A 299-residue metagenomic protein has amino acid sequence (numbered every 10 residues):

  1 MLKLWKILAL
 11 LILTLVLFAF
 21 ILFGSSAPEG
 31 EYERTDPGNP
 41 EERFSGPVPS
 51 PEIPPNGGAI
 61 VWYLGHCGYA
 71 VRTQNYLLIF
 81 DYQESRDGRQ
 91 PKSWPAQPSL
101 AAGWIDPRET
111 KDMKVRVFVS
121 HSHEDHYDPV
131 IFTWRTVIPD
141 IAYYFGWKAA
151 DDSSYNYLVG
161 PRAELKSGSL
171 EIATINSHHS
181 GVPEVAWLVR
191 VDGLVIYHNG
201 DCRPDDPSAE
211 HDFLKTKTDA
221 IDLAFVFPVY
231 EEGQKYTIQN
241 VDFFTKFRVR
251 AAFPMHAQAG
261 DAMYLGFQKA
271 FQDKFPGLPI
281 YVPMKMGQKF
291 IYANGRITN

Functional and structural regions predicted by a protein language model:
W5-I7, T14, F18-L77, E84-D87 (+3 more regions): Zn-dependent metallo-beta-lactamase
P47-E52, T73-V117, P129-I131, R203-T218: Pre-active-site segment of Zn-dependent metallo-hydrolases
I53-A59, R72-L78, E164-A173, R190-I196: Beta-strand-turn-beta hairpins that frame and shape the catalytic cleft of phosphate-ester-processing enzymes
N56, L64-H66, K111-K114, V182-E184: Extracytoplasmic
I79-Q83, M113-Y127, Y143-K148, Y197-C202 (+4 more regions): Active-site neighborhood of phospho(di)ester-bond hydrolases with catalytic His/Asp-centered motifs
G103-E164: Active-site HxH/HxHxD metal-binding segment of metal-dependent hydrolases
A150-G168, G181, V241-N299: Binuclear metal-ion centers of metallo-dependent hydrolases, dominated by the metallo-beta-lactamase
N176-K246: Active-site-proximal loop/helix segments of hydrolase catalytic cores
